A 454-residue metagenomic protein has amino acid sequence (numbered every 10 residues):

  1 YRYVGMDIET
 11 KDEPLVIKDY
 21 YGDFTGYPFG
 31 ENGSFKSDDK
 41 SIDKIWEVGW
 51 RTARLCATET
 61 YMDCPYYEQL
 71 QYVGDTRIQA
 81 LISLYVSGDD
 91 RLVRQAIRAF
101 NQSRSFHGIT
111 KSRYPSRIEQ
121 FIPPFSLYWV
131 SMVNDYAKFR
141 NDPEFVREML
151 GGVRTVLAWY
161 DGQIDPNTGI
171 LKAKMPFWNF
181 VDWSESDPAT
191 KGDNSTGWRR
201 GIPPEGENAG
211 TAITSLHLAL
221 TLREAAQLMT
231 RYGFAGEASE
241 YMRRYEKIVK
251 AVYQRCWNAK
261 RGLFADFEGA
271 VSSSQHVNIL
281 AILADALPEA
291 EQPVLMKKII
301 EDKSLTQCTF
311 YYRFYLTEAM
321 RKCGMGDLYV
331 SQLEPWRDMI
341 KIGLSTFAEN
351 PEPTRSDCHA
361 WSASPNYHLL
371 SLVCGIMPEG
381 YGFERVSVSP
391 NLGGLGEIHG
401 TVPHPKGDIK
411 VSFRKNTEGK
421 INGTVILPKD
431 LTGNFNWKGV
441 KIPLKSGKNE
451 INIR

Functional and structural regions predicted by a protein language model:
Y1, G74, P124-L127, S131 (+5 more regions): Short, solvent-exposed loop/turn segments at the edges of secondary structure
Y3, K11-V48, R54, Y61-T110 (+4 more regions): Active-site acid/base region of carbohydrate-active enzymes
Y3-D7, T424: Residues within well-ordered beta-strands of beta-sheet-rich folds
M6, T10, K138, D142 (+5 more regions): Short, well-ordered loop/turn and helix-capping segments at boundaries between secondary-structure elements and domains
I78-G88, W129-F145, L216-A235, I279-E289 (+2 more regions): Well-ordered alpha-helical scaffold segments within catalytic/enzyme domains
I170-R199, A284-A286, E291-K298, L333-F347: Flexible glycine/proline-rich, aromatic-decorated loop/lid segments
R231, M242-R243, K250, D327-R454: Non-catalytic C-terminal accessory modules of carbohydrate-active enzymes
E268-G269, K298-Q307, R337-K341: Solenoid-like repeat scaffolds
